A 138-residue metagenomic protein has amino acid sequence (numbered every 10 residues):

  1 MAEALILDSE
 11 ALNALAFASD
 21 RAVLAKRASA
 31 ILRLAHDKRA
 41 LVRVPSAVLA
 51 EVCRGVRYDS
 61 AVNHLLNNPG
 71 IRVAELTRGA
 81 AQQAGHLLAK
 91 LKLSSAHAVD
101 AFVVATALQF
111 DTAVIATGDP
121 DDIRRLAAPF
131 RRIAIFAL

Functional and structural regions predicted by a protein language model:
M1-R43, C53-I71, F130-R131: Short, well-structured N-terminal submotif of metal-dependent ribonuclease cores
E3, R72-P120, I133: Active-site neighborhoods of divalent-metal-dependent phosphate/nucleic-acid chemistry enzymes
L7-D8, V44-P45, A96-H97, A127-L138: Histidine- and aromatic-rich ligand-binding microenvironments
S9-E10, S46, V56, R78 (+1 more regions): Alpha-helix N-cap/helix-start capping motif
L12-N13, L49, A81, I123: A generic structural signal for short hydrophobic patches within well-formed alpha-helices
A28, L49, D59-V62, A81 (+2 more regions): A general structural signal for well-ordered alpha-helical segments in protein cores
L34-A35, L65, L87, L91 (+2 more regions): Hydrophobic helix-cap positions at the C-terminus of alpha-helices in RecA-like/P-loop ATPase nucleotide-binding cores
L66, A74, G85, I123-L138: Short acidic, glycine/proline-enriched helix-loop-strand junctions
